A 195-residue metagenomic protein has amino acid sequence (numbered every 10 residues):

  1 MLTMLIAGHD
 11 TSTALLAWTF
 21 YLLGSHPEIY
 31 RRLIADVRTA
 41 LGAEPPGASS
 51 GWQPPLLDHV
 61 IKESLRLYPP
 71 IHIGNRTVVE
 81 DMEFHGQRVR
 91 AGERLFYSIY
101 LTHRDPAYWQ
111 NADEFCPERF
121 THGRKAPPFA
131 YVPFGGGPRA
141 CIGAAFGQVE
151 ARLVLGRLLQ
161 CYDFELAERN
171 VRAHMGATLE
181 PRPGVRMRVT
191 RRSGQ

Functional and structural regions predicted by a protein language model:
M1-L15, P54, C116: Conserved cytochrome P450 catalytic core segment spanning the I/J/K helices
T11-D36, A144-Q160: Cytochrome P450 catalytic-core helices
R38-A40, A140, A145-Q195: Cytochrome P450 proximal C-terminal region
E44-H85: Conserved cytochrome P450 K-helix E-x-x-R motif and the immediately C-terminal K′/meander segment
Y97-R124: Conserved cytochrome P450 K-helix/beta-meander segment immediately N-terminal to the heme-binding cysteine loop
